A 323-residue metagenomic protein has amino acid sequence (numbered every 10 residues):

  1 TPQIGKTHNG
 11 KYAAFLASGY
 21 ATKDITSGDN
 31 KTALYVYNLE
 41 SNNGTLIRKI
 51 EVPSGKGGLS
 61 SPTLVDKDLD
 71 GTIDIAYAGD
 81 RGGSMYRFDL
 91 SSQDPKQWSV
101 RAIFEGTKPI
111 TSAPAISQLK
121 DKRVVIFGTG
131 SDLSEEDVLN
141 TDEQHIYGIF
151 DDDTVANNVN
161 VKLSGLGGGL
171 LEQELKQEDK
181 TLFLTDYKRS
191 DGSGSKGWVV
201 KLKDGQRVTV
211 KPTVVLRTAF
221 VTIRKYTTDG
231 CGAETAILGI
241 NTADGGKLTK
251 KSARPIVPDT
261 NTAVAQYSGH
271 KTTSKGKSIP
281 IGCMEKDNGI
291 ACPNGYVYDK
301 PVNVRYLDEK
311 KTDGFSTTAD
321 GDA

Functional and structural regions predicted by a protein language model:
T1-A323: Beta-propeller fold recognition
